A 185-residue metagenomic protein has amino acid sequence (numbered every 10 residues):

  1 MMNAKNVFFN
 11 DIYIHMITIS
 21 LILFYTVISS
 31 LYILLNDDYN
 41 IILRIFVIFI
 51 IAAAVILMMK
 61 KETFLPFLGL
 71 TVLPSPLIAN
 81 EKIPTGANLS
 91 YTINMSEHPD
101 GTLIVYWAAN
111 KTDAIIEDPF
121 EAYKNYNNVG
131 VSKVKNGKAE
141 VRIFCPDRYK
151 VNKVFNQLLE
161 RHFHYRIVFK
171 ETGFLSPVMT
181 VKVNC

Functional and structural regions predicted by a protein language model:
M1-T26: Juxtamembrane interface helix immediately N-terminal to a transmembrane segment
M2-F9, S30-I33, L43-F46, V55-C185: Beta-strand-dominated extracellular/periplasmic modules and repeats in secreted or surface-exposed proteins
L23-N36: N-terminal signal sequences
Y25, F49-I56: Hydrophobic cores of alpha-helical transmembrane segments in multi-pass integral membrane proteins
D38-I50: Hydrophobic alpha-helical transmembrane segments
